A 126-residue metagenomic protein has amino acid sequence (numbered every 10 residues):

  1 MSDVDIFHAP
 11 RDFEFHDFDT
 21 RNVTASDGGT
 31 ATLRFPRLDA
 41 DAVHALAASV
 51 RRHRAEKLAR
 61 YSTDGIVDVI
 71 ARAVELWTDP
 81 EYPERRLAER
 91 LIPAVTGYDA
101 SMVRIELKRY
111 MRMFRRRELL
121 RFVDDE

Functional and structural regions predicted by a protein language model:
M1-E126: N-terminal Rossmann-like NAD(P)+-binding subdomain of aldehyde/semialdehyde dehydrogenases
